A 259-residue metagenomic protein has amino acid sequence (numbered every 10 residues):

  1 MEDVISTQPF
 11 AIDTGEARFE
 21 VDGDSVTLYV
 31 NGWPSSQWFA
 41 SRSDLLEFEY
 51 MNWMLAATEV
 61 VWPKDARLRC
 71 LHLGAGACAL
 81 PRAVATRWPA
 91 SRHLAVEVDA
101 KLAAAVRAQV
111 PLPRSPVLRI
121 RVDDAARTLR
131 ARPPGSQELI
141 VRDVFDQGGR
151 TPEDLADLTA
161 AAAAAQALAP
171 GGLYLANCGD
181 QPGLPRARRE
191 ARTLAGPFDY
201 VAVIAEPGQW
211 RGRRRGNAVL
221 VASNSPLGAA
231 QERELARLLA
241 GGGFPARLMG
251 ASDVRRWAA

Functional and structural regions predicted by a protein language model:
M1-V21, S35-S43, E59, R211-A259: SAM/dcSAM-binding transferase cores
Q8, L45-A167, P185, A191: The AdoMet/dcAdoMet-binding core of the Class I SAM-like
E16, A90-R92, S115-V117, G171 (+2 more regions): A generic structural signal for alpha->beta connector loops
V26-N31, N52: S-adenosyl-L-methionine
N31-W33, R142, S225: Generic beta-structure capping elements
W33-Q37, F145-G148, Y174, Q181: A short, flexible beta-alpha/helix-coil linker loop
Y50-W53, D124-A131, A187, A191 (+4 more regions): Hydrophobic, well-ordered secondary-structure segments that either form specific early membrane-associated helices used
L158-G228: C-terminal substrate-binding/active-site "lid" region of AdoMet-derived donor-dependent transferases
